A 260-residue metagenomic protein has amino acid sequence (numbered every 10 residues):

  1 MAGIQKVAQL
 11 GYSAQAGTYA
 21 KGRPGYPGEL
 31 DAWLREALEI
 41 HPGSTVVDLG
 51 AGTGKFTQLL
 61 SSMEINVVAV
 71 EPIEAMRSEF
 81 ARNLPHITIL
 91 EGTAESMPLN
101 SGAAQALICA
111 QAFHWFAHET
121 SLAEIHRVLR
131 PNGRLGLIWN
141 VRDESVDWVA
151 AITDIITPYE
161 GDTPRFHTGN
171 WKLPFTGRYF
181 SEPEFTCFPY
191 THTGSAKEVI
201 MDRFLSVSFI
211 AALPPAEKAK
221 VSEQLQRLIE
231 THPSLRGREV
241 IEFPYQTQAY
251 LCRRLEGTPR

Functional and structural regions predicted by a protein language model:
M1-H41, M76: Conserved class I S-adenosyl-L-methionine
A14, T18-Y19, Y26, W33 (+6 more regions): Tryptophan-centric aromatic hotspots in well-structured domains and transmembrane helices
T45-V47, T53-S96: Class I SAM-dependent methyltransferase SAM/SAH-binding core
E95-L107: A short acidic, Gly/Pro-enriched loop at the edge of an enzyme's catalytic core that lines a small-molecule cofactor
C109-A110, H118: A short beta-strand submotif of the Rossmann-like class I SAM-dependent methyltransferase core that lines
F116-E124: A short, conserved alpha-helix within the catalytic core of class I
H126-G194: Conserved catalytic/acceptor-binding region of the Class I
G169, L173-R260: Conserved Class I S-adenosyl-L-methionine
